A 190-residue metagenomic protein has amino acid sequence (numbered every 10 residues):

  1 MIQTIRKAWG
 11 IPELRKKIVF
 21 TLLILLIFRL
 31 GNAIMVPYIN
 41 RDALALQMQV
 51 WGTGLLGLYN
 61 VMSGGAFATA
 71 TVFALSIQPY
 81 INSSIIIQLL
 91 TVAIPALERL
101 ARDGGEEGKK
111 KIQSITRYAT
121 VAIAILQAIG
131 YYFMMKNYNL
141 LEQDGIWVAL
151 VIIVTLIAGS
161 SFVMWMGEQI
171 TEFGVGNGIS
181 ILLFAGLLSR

Functional and structural regions predicted by a protein language model:
M1, P37-Q78: Interfacial loop/helix-cap signal at membrane boundaries in integral membrane proteins
I2-P12, A96-E106, M134-E142, A158-V175: Membrane-water interface regions at transmembrane-helix termini and the short interhelical loops of multi-pass membrane
G10-L23, E106-K111: Membrane-interface helix starts
L22-N40, T120-A124: Hydrophobic alpha-helical membrane-insertion segments
I34-R41, A68, A128-L140: Transmembrane alpha-helix boundary signature
P79-T91, P95, S114-G130, W147: Helix-loop-helix module between adjacent transmembrane segments
E106-Y118, I181: Membrane-interface alpha-helices at helix entry/exit sites of multi-pass transporters
D144-R190: Hydrophobic alpha-helical transmembrane segments and adjacent short intramembrane/lumenal linkers of inner/organellar
